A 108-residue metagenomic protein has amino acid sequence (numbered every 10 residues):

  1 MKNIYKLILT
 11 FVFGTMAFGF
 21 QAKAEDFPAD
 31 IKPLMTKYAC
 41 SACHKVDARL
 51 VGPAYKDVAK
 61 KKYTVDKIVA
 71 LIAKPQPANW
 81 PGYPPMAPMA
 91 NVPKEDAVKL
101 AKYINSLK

Functional and structural regions predicted by a protein language model:
M1-L9: Bacterial N-terminal signal peptides that target proteins for export
I8-G19: Bacterial N-terminal signal peptides
G19, A42, D66, N79-Y83: Secondary-structure transition/capping residues
G19-M35: Electrostatic cytochrome c docking/interface patches
F27, I31, T64, I68 (+1 more regions): Stable alpha-helical elements in mature extracytoplasmic
K32, T36, A42-K74: Gly/Gly-Pro-rich "capping" loops immediately C-terminal to redox-active cysteine motifs in periplasmic/lumenal
V51-K60, K74-Y103: Axial heme c-ligation environment in periplasmic c-type cytochrome domains
I104-K108: Short hydrophobic/aromatic patches at helix-to-coil boundaries
